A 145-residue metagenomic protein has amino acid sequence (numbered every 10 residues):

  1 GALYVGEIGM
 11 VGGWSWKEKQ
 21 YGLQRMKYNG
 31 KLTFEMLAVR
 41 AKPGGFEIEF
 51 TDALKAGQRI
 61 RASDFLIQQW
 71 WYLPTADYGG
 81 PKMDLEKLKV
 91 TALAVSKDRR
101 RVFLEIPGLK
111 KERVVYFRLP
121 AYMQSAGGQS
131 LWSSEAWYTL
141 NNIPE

Functional and structural regions predicted by a protein language model:
G1, V95-S96: Structural signature of eukaryotic scaffold interfaces centered on beta-propeller domains
G1-T33, L37-K42, A56: Beta-propeller domains with acidic blade repeats across secreted/periplasmic ectodomains and cytosolic WD/CNH propellers
G44-I48, V102: Structural beta-strand segments of beta-rich domains
A53-A92, R118-S125, S134-W137: Short, surface-exposed alpha-helix to beta-strand junction/turn motifs within ectodomains of secreted and cell-envelope
K97-F103: Aromatic sugar-binding surface patches on proteins that engage polysaccharides or sugar-phosphate polymers
G108-R113: Surface-exposed, short loops/turns at beta-strand junctions within beta-sandwich domains
L131-E145: Short beta-strand elements
